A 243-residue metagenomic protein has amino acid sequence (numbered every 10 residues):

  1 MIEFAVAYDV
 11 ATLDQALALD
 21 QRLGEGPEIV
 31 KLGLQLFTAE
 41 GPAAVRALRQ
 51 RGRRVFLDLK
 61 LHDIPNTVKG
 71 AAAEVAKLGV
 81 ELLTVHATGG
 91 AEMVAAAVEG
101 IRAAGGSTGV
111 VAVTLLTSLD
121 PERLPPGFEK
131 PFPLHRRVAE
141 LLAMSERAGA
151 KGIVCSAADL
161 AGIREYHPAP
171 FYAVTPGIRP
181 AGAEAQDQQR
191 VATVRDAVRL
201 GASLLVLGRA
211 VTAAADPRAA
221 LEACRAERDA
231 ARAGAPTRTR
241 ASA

Functional and structural regions predicted by a protein language model:
F4, D63, T67-G152, S156-L160 (+2 more regions): Conserved anion-binding
V6, V30, K60, L83 (+4 more regions): Conserved, mostly hydrophobic/aromatic
A11-L23, N66-E74, L134-M144, Q188-D196: Short, acidic/polar
G24, V45-Q50, V98-G105, E146 (+2 more regions): Surface-exposed amphipathic alpha-helices with a cationic face
E25, R51, L78, A148 (+1 more regions): Structural motif
K31, F56, T84, V111 (+2 more regions): Conserved beta-strand positions in the central sheet of alpha/beta enzyme cores
L78-A91, P180-A181, D187-A220: Glycine-rich phosphate-binding active-site loops on the catalytic face of alpha/beta enzymes
V94-G100, V198, V211-T237, A243: C-terminal helical cap(s) of enzyme catalytic domains, especially alpha/beta-barrels
